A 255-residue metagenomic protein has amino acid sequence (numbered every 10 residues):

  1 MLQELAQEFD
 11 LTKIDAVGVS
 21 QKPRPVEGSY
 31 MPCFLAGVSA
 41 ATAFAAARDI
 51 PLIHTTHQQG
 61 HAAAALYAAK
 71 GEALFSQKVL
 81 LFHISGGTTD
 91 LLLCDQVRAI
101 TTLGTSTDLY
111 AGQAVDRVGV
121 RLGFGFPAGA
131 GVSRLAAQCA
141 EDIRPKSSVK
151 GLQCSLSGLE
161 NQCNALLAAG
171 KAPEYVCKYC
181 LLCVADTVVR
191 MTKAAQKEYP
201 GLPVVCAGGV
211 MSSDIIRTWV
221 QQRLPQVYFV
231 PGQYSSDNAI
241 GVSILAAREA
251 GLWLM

Functional and structural regions predicted by a protein language model:
M1-F9, T187-M191: Short, well-ordered amphipathic alpha-helical segments that serve as non-catalytic structural scaffolds within diverse
E4-S39: Short beta-strand-loop/turn "lid" adjacent to the catalytic site in phosphate-handling enzymes
V19, L52-H57, C206, F229-V230: General beta-strand structural signal in soluble alpha/beta enzymes
V19-K22, S85-G87, V205-S213: Glycine-rich beta-strand-to-loop/alpha-helix junction loops that act as flexible
I50, H54-V79, L245: Conserved phosphate-binding catalytic cores of ATP/NTP-utilizing and phosphoryl-transfer enzymes
H61-A65, V230-M255: Glycine-rich phosphate-binding/hydrolytic loop that grips phosphoryl groups
A73-Q77, F82-I84, D90-K171, L252-M255: A short helix-loop
S133-V204, V210-Y228, A247-M255: A contiguous, well-structured pocket-lining segment that forms one wall/lid of small-molecule binding clefts in soluble
